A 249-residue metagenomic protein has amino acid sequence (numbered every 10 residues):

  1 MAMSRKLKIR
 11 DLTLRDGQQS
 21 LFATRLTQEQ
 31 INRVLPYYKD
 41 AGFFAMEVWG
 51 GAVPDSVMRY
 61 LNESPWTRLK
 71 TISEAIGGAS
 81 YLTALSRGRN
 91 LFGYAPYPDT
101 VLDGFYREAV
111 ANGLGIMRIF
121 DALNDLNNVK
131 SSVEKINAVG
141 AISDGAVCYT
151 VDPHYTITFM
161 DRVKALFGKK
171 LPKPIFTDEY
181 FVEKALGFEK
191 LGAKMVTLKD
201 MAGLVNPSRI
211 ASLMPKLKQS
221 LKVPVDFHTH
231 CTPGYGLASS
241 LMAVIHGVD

Functional and structural regions predicted by a protein language model:
M1-F22, L69, S73-E74: N-terminal amphipathic alpha-helix/helix-capping segment at the start of soluble metabolic enzymes
S4-D16, L35-G51: N-terminal glycine-rich anion-binding loops that anchor highly charged ligand groups
S4-L7, G42-F44, G77-L82, G113-I116 (+4 more regions): Short, well-ordered coil/turn segments that N-cap beta-strands
I9, G17, Y38, I119 (+2 more regions): Conserved, mostly hydrophobic/aromatic
A45, G50-E183, G203-N206: Active-site beta->alpha loop and helix N-cap motifs at the rims of alpha/beta catalytic domains
D161-A165, E179, E183, P233-V248: Catalytic cores of alpha/beta
